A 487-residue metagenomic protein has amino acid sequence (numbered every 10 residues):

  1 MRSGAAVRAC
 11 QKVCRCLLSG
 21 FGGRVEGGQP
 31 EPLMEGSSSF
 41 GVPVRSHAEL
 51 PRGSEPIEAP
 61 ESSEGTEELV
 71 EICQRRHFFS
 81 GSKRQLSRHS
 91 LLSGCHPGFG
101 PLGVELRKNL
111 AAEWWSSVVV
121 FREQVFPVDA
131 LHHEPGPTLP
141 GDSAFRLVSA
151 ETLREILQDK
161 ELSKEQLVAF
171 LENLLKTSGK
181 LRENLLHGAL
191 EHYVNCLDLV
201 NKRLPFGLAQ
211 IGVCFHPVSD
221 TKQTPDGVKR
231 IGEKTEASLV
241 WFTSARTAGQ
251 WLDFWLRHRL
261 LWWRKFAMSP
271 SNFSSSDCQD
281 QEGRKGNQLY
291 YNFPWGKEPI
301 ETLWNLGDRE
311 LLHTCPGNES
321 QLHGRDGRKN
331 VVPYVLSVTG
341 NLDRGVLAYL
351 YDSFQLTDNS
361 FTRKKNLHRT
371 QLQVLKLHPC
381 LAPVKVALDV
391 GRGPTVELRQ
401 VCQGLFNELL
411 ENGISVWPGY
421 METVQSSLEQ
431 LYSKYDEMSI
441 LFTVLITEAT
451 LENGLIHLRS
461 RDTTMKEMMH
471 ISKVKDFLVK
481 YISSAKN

Functional and structural regions predicted by a protein language model:
R2-N487: NTP/phosphate- and nucleic-acid-binding module
